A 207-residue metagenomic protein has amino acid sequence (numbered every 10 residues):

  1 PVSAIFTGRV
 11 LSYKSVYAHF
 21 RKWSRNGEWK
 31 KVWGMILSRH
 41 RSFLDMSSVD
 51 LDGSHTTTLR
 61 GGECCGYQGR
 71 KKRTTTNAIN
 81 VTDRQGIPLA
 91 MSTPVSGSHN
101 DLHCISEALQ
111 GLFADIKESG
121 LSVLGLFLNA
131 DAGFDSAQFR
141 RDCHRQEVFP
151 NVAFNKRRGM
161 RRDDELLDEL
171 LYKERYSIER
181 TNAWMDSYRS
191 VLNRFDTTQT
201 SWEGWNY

Functional and structural regions predicted by a protein language model:
P1-Y207: Short alpha-helical elements
